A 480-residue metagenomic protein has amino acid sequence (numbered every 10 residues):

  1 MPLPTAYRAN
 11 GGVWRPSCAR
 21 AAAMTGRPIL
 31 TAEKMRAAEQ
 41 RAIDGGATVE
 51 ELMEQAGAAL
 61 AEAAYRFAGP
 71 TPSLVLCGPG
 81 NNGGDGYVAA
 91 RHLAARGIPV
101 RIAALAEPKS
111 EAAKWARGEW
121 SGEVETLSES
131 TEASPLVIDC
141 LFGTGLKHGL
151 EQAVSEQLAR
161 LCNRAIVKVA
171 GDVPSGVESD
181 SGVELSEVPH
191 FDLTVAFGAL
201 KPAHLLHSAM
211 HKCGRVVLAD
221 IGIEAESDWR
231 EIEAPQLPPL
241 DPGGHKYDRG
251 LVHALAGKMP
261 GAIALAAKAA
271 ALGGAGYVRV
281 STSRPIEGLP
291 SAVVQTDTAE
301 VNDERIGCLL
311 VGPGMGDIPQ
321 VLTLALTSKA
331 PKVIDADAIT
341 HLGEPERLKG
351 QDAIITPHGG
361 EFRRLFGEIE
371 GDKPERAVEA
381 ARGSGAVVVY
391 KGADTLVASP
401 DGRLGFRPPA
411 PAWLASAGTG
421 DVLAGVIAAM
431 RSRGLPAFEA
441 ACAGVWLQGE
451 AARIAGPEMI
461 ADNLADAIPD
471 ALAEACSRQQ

Functional and structural regions predicted by a protein language model:
C18-L105, L193, A199-V333, T340-I354 (+2 more regions): Small-residue (G/A/S/T)-rich helix-start motifs and N-terminal tracts that mark the onset
A61-L141, G149-G171: Nucleotide and nucleotide-moiety/phosphate-recognizing core
E123-E132, A338-L348: Short amphipathic alpha-helices and their capping/turn segments at secondary-structure boundaries
L136, L141-W229: Internal gly/pro-rich beta-alpha loop/helix module that stabilizes soluble enzyme cofactors or their anionic handles
Q152-K168, P319-A336: A short, gly/pro- and small-residue-rich
